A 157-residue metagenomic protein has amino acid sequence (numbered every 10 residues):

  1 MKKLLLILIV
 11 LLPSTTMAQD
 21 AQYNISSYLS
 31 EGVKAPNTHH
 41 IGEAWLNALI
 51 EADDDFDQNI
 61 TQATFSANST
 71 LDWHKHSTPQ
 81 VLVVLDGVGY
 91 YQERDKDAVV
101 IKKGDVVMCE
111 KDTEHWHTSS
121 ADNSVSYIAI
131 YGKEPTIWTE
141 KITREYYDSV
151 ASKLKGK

Functional and structural regions predicted by a protein language model:
L4-P13: Sec-dependent N-terminal signal peptides
M17-D57, I137-E140, R144-K157: A short, N-terminal "cap"/entry segment at the start of jelly-roll beta-barrel domains of the cupin/DSBH fold
N59-H76: Conserved short histidine dyad/triad with adjacent acidic residue
W73, Y91-Q92, E114-S120: Short beta-strand His + acidic residue motifs that chelate non-heme Fe in jelly-roll/DSBH and cupin folds
H76-Y90, R94-D95: Glycine- and acidic-residue-biased ligand/ion/polar-headgroup-sensing regions
D95-D112: Short acidic-glycine-tyrosine-enriched beta hairpin
M108, D122-E140: A short hydrophobic beta-strand segment most commonly corresponding to one strand of the jelly-roll/cupin
